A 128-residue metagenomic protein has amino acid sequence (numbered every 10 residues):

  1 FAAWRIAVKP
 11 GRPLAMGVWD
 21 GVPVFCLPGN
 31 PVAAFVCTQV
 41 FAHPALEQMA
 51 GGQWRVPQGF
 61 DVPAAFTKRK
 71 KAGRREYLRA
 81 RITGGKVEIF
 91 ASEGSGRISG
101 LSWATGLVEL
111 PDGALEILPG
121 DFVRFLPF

Functional and structural regions predicted by a protein language model:
F1-F128: Flexible glycine/proline-rich
